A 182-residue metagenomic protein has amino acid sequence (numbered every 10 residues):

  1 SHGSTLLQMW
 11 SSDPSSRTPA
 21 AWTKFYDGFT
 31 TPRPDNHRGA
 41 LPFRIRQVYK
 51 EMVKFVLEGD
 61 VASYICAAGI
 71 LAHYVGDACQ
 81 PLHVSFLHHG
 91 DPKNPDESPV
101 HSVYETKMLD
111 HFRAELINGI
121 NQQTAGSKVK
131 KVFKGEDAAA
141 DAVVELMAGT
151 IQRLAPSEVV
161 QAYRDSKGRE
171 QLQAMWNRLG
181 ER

Functional and structural regions predicted by a protein language model:
S1-C66, I70, P81-R182: N-terminal, motif-rich segments that launch catalysis or mediate targeting to/interaction with membranes, typified by
H73: Divalent metal-coordination and catalytic microenvironments
G76, Q80: Active-site-flanking alpha-helical
